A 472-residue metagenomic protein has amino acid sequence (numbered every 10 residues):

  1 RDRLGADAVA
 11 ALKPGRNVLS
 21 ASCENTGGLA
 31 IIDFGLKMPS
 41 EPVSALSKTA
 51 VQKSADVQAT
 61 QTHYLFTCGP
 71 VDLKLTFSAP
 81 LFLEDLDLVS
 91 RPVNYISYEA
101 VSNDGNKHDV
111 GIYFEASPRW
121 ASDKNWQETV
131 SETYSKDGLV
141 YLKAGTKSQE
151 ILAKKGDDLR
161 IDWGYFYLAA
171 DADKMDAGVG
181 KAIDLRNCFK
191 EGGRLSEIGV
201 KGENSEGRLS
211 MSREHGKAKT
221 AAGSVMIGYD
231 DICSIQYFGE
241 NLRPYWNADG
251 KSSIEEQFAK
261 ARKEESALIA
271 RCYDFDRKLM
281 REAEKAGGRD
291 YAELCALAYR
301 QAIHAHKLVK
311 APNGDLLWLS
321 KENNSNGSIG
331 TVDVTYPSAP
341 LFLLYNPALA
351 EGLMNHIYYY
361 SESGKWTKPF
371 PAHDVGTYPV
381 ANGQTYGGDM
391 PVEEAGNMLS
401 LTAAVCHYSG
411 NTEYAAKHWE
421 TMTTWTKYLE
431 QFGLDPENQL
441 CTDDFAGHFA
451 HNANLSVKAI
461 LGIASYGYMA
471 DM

Functional and structural regions predicted by a protein language model:
D2-V43: An acidic-aromatic loop/edge-strand motif
G15-N17, N94, A221: Exposed beta-strand face motif in extracellular beta-rich ectodomains
L36-S40, A116-A121, Y358-E362: Short edge-strand/loop segments of extracellular domains
S44-T49, L81-S90, E99-G330: Acidic/polar, glycine-enriched structural segments that form the non-catalytic walls/loops of the carbohydrate-binding
T67-L88: Low-complexity, acidic Ser/Thr/Pro/Gly-rich terminal tails and inter-domain linkers that flank the onset of structured
P70-K74, G193-K201, A298-S320, S325-S328 (+3 more regions): Active-site-adjacent bridging/hinge elements
N103-V110, L279-A286, V405-A416, Q439-C441 (+1 more regions): Inter-helical turn/loop segments and adjacent helix faces that build the functional surface of alpha-helical bundle
A248, S252-E265, G327-P436, N452-A470: Aromatic-rich carbohydrate-recognition surfaces in CAZymes
